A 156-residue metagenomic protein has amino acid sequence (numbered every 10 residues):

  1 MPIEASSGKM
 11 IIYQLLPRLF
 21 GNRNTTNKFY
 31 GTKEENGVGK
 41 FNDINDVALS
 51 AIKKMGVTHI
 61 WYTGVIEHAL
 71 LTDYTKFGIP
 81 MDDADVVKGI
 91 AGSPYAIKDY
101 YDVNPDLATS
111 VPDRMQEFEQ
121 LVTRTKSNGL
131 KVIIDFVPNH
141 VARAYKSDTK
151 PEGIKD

Functional and structural regions predicted by a protein language model:
M1-K131, N139-D156: N-terminal structural segment of carbohydrate-active enzymes
